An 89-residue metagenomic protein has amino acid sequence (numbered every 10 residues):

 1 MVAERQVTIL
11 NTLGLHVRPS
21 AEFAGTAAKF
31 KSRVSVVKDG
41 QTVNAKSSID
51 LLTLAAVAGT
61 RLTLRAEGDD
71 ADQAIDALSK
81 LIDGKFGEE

Functional and structural regions predicted by a protein language model:
V2-Q6, R61-T63: Intrinsic-disorder/low-complexity, polar/charged segments enriched in Ser/Thr/Lys/Arg/Asp/Glu/Gln
T8-I49, T53-A58: Compact, glycine-rich, soluble single-domain proteins
T53-E89: C-terminal structural segments of small proteins and small subunits
